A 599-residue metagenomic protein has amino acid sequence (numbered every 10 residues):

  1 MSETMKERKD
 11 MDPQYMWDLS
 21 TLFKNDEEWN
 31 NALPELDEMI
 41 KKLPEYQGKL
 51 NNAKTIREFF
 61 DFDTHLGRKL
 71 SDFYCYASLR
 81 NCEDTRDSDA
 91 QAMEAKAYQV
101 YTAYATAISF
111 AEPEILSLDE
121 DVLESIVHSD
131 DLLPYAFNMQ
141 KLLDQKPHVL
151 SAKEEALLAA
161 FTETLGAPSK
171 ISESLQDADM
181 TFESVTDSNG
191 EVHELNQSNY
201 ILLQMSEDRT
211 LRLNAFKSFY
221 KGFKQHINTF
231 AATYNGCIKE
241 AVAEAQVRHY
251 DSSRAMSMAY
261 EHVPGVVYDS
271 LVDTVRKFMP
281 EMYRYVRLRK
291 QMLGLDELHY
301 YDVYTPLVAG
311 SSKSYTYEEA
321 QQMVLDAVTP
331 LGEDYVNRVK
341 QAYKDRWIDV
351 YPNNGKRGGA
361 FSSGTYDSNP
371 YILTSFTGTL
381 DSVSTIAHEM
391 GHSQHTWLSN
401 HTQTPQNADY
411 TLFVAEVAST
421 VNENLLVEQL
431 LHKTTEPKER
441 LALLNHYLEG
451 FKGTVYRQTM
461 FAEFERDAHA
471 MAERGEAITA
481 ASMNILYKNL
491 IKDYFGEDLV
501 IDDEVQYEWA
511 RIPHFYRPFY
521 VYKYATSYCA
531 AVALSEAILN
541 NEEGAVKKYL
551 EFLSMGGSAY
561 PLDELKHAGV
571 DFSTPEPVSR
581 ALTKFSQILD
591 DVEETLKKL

Functional and structural regions predicted by a protein language model:
M1-G310, T595-K598: A well-structured
D10-M11, A111, I115-L118, I126 (+9 more regions): C-terminal, non-catalytic "cap/extension" segments appended to globular domains
H249, T377-W397, S419, N424 (+2 more regions): Active-site recognition of the HExxH zinc-binding catalytic motif
M292-P330, V336, K344, Y371 (+4 more regions): Long, K/E/R/D-enriched contiguous segments that form extended
G310-Y315, I348-S368: Catalytic zinc-binding patch centered on the HExxH motif and its immediate surroundings that defines zinc-dependent
S312-Y317, T365-A387: Short pre-active-site segment immediately N-terminal to the catalytic Zn-binding motif
D326, P330-N337, S363, H392 (+3 more regions): Conserved helix-loop functional segments at active or binding sites
Y410-K438, Y447-E449, G453, S527: Post-HExxH zinc-binding segment in Zn-dependent metallohydrolases
